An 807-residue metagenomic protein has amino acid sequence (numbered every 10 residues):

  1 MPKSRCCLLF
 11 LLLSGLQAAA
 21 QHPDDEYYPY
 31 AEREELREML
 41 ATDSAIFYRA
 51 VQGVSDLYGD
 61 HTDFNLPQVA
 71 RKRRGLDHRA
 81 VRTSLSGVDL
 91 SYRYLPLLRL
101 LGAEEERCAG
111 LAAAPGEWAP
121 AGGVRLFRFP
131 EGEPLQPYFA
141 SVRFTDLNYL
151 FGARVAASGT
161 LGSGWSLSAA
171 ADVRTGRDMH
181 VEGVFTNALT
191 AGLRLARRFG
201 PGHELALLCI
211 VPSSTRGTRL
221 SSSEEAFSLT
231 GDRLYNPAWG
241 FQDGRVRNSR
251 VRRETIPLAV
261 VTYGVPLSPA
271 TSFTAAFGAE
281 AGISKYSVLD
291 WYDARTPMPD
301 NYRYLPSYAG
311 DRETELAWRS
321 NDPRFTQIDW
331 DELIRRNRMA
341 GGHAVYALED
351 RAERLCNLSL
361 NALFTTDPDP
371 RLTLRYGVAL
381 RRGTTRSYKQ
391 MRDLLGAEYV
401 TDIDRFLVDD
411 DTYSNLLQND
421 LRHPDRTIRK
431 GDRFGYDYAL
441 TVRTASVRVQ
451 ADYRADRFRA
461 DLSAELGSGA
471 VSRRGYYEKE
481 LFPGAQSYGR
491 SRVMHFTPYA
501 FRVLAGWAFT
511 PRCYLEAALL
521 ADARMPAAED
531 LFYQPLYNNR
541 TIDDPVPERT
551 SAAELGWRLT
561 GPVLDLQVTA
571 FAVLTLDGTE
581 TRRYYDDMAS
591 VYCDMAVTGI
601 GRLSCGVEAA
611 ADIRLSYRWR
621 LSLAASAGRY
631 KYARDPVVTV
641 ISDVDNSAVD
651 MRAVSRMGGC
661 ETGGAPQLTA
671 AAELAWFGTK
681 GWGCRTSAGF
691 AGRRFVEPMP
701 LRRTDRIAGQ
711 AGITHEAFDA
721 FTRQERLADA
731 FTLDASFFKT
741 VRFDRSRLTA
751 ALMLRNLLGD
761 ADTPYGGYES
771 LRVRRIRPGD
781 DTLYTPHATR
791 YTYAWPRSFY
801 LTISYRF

Functional and structural regions predicted by a protein language model:
Q21-H22, F690-A708, K739-F807: C-terminal beta-signal and adjacent terminal beta-strands/loops of Gram-negative outer-membrane beta-barrel proteins
D24-K72, D77-A114, R174: Periplasmic N-terminal accessory/gating domains of Gram-negative outer-membrane beta-barrel systems
A70, V124-T160, A171-G183: Short strand-turn segments of transmembrane beta-barrel domains in outer membranes, especially the first one or two
Y92-R93, L97-S141, L150-G152: A beta-strand signature from Gram-negative outer-membrane beta-barrel systems, especially the internal plug domain
A196, E204-T262, K285-E349, Y413-R429 (+1 more regions): Acidic/polar loop-and-plug regions of large Gram-negative outer-membrane beta-barrel proteins
S222, Q418-T427, A470-V471, G475-L481 (+8 more regions): Surface-exposed extracellular loop regions of Gram-negative outer-membrane beta-barrel proteins, predominantly
A347, R375-C513, V637: Signature of Gram-negative outer-membrane beta-barrel scaffolds
R457, A570-L574, C593-R702, S804-R806: Gram-negative outer-membrane beta-barrel transporters
